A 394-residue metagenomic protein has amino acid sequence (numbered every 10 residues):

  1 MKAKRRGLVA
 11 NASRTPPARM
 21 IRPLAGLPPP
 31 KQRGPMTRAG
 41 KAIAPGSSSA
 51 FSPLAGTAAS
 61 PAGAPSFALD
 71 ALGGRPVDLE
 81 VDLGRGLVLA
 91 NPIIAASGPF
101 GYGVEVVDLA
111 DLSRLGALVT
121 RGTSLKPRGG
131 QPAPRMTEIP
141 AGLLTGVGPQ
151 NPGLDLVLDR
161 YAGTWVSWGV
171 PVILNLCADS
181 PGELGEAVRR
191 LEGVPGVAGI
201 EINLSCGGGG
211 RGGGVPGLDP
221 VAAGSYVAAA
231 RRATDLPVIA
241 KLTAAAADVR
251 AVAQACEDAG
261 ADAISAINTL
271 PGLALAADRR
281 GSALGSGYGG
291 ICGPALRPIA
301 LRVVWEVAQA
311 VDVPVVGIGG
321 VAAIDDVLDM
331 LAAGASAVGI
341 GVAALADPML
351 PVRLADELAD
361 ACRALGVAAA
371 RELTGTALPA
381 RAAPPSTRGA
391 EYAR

Functional and structural regions predicted by a protein language model:
R5-R6, N11-T15, R19-R22, R33 (+2 more regions): Low-acidity, Ser/Thr- and Arg-rich intrinsically disordered low-complexity segments
R38-K41, F51-L54, P61-V172, C177-D179 (+1 more regions): N-terminal capping/small domains of soluble enzymes
G73, L143, C206-V221, V252-V313: Glycine/Thr-rich beta-alpha phosphate-binding loop at enzyme active sites
F100, N175-A178, L242-D248, R297 (+1 more regions): Glycine-rich beta-to-alpha transition loops that act as phosphate-gripper elements at the mouths of alpha/beta enzyme
E105-V106, E186-R190, A247-D258, A322-V338: Catalytic cores of alpha/beta
T120, L204-C206, A266-G272, G320-V321 (+1 more regions): Glycine-rich phosphate-binding active-site loops on the catalytic face of alpha/beta enzymes
Q131-P140, A276-Y288, A344-V367: C-terminal helical cap(s) of enzyme catalytic domains, especially alpha/beta-barrels
L154-D159, G163-S167, L218-V238, G285-V313 (+2 more regions): Alpha-helix-loop-beta-strand connector modules within alpha/beta enzyme cores
